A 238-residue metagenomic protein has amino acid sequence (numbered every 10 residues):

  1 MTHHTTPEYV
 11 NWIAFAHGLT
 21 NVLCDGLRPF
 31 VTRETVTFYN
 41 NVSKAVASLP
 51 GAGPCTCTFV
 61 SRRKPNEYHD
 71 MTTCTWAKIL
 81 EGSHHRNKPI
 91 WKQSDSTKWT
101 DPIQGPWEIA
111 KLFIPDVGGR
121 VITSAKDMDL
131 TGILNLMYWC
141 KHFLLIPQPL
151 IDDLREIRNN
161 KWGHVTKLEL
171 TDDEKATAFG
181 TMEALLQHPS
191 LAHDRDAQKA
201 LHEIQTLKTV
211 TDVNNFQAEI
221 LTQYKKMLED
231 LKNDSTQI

Functional and structural regions predicted by a protein language model:
M1-N160, H164-D234: Feature for intrinsically disordered/low-complexity regulatory segments and propeptides
